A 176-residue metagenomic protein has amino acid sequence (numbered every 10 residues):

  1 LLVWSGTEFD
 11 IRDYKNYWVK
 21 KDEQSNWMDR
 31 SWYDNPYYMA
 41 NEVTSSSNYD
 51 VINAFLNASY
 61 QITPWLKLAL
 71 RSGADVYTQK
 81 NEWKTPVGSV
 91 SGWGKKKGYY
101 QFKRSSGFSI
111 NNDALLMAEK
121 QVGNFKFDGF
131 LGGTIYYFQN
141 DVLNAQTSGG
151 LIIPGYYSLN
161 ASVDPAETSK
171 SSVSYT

Functional and structural regions predicted by a protein language model:
L1-V51, A69-Y175: Surface-exposed loop/interface segments of Gram-negative outer-membrane beta-barrel transport/assembly proteins
Y60-P64, K120-G123: Outer-membrane beta-barrel strand-turn architecture
